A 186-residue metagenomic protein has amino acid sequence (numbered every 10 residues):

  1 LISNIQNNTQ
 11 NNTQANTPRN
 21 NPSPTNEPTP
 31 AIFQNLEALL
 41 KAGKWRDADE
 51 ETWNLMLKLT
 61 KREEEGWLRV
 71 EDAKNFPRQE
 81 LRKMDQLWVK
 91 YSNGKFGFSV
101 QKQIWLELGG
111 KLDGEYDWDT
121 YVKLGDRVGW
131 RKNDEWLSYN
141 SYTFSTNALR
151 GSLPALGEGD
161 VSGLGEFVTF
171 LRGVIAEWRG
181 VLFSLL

Functional and structural regions predicted by a protein language model:
L1-S23: Long, low-complexity intrinsically disordered regions enriched in small/polar and proline/glycine residues
N20-L186: Surface-exposed peri-terminal alpha-helical interaction modules
